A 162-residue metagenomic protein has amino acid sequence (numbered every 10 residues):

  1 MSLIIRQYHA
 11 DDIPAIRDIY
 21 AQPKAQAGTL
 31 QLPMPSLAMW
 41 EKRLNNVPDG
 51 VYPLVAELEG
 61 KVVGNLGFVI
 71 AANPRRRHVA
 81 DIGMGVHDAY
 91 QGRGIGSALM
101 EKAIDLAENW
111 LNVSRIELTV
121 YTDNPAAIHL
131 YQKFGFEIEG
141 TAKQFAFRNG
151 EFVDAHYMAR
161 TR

Functional and structural regions predicted by a protein language model:
I4-D18: A short beta-loop-alpha structural element at the N-terminal edge of CoA-dependent acyl/N-acetyltransferase catalytic
Q7-D11, P23, T29-A89, M100-K102 (+2 more regions): Acetyl-CoA-dependent GNAT
R17, Q26, A103, L111-V113: Compositionally biased, non-globular sequence tracts
V55, G67, D81-G85, G94 (+3 more regions): Conserved beta-strand segments that form the floor/walls of ligand-binding pockets within enzyme and binding domains
R93, S97, N109, T122-G140: Conserved active-site alpha-helix within GNAT-family acetyltransferase domains
A107-T119: Conserved GNAT acetyl-CoA-binding A-motif
E117-V120, Q132, E137-V153: Conserved catalytic-core motifs of GNAT/GCN5-like acyltransferases
E151-R162: Terminal substrate-recognition subdomain of acyl/acetyltransferases
